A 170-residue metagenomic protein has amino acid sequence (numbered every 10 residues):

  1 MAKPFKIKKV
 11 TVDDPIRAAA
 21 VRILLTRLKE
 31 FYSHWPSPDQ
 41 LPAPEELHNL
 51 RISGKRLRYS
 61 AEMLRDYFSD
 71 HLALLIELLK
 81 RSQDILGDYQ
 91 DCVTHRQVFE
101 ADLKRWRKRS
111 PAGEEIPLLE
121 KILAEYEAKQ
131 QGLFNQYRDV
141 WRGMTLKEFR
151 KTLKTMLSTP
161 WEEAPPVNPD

Functional and structural regions predicted by a protein language model:
M1-D170: Cationic, histidine-enriched alpha-helical/coil surfaces that engage anionic ligands
